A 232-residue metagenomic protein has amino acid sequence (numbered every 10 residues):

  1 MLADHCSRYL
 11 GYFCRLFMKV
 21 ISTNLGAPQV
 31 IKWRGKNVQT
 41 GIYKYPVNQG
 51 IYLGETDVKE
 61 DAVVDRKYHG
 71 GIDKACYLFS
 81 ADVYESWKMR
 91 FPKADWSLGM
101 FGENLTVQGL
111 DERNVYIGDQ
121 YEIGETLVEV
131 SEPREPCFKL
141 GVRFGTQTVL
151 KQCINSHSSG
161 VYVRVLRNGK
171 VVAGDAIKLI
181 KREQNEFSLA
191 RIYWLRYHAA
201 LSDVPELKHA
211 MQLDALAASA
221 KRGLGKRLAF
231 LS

Functional and structural regions predicted by a protein language model:
D4-H5, Y9-Y12: Intrinsic-disorder-associated, low-complexity terminal segments enriched in Asp/Asn/His/Tyr and depleted of Lys/Arg
Y12-V142, T148, K181-S232: Electropositive, beta-rich accessory/interaction domains or terminal extensions that provide binding surfaces
F101-L110, C153-V163: Short, structured beta-strand/loop micro-motifs enriched in basic residues and often containing a Trp
G118, N168, A173-G174: Loop/turn positions that initiate beta-strands
R143, K151-I154: Hydrophobic-ligand binding "helix-grip"
